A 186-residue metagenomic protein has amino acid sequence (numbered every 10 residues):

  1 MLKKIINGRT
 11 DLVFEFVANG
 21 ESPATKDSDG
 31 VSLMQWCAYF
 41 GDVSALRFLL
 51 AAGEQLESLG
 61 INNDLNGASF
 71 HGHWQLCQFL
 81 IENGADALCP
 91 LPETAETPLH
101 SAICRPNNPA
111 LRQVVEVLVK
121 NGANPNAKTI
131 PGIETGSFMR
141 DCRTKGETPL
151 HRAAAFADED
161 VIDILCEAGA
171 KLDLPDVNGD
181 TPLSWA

Functional and structural regions predicted by a protein language model:
M1, K26-L33, S58-G67, P90-I103 (+2 more regions): Ankyrin-repeat boundary/"N-cap" motif
M1-W36: N-terminal segments that cap or nucleate solenoid repeat domains
K3-G8, W36-D42, G67-H73, S101-L111 (+3 more regions): Ankyrin repeat A-helix N-terminal signature
L12, A45, G60-D64, A110: Structural recognition of alpha-solenoid helical scaffolds
F14-S22, R47-L56, Q78-D86, E116-P125 (+1 more regions): Ankyrin repeat domain, specifically the short helix-to-loop turn at the C-terminus of the second helix of each repeat
A38-G41, A85-I103, R112-G132: Conserved long hydrophobic alpha-helices within structured protein cores
H71, L76, V114-I130, K145-I164: A short, hydrophobic secondary-structure junction motif
